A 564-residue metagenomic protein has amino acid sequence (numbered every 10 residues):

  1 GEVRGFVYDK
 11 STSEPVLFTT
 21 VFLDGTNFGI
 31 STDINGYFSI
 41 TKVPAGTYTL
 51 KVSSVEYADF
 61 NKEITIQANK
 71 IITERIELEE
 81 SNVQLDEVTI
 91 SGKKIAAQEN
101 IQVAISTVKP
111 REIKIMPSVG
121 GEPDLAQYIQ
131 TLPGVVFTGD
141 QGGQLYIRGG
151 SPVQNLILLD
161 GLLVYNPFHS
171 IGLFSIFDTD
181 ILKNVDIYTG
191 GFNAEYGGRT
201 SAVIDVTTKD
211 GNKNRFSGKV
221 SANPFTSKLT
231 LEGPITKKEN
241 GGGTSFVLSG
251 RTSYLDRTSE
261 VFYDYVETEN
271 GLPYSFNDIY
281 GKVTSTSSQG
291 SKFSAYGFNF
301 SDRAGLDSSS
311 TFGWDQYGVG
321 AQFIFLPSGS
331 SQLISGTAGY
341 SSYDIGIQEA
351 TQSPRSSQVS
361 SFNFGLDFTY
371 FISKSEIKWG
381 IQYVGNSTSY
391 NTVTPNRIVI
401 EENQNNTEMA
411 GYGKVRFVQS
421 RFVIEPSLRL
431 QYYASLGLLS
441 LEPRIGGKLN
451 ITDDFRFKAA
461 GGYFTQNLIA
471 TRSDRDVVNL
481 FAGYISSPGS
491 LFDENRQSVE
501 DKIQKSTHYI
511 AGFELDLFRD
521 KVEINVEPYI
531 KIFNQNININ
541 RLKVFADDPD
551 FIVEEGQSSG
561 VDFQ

Functional and structural regions predicted by a protein language model:
G1-E87: Periplasm-facing N-terminal accessory domains of Gram-negative outer-membrane beta-barrel systems
A58, T65-K70, S91, I95-V153 (+2 more regions): Periplasmic N-terminal accessory/gating domains of Gram-negative outer-membrane beta-barrel systems
G172-S175, K183-N193, V203-P234, L248-T252 (+2 more regions): Short strand-turn segments of transmembrane beta-barrel domains in outer membranes, especially the first one or two
R199, G250-Y254, K292, S331-A350 (+1 more regions): Surface-exposed extracellular loop regions of Gram-negative outer-membrane beta-barrel proteins
G218-P224, L248-Y254, A295-N299, G336-S342 (+6 more regions): Transmembrane beta-barrel strands of outer-membrane/channel proteins
F225-Y254, Y265-R303, T311-S335, Y370-I377: Transmembrane beta-barrel wall of Gram-negative outer-membrane proteins
G313-G320, P327, D344-I347, S353-V423 (+1 more regions): Outer-membrane beta-barrel transmembrane domain signature of Gram-negative proteins, especially the mid-to-C-terminal
A338-G339, D493, V499-V553, Q557: Membrane-embedded beta-barrel scaffold of Gram-negative outer-membrane proteins
